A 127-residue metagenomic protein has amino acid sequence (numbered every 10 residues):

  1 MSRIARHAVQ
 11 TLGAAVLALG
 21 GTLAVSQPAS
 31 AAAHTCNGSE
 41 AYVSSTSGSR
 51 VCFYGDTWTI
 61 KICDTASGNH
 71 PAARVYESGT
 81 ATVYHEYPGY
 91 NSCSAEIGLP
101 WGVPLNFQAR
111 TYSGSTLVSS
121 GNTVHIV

Functional and structural regions predicted by a protein language model:
M1-S47: N-terminal prepro-regions of secreted/extracellular proteins
S30-V127: Post-signal peptide N-terminal regions of Sec-secreted extracellular proteins
